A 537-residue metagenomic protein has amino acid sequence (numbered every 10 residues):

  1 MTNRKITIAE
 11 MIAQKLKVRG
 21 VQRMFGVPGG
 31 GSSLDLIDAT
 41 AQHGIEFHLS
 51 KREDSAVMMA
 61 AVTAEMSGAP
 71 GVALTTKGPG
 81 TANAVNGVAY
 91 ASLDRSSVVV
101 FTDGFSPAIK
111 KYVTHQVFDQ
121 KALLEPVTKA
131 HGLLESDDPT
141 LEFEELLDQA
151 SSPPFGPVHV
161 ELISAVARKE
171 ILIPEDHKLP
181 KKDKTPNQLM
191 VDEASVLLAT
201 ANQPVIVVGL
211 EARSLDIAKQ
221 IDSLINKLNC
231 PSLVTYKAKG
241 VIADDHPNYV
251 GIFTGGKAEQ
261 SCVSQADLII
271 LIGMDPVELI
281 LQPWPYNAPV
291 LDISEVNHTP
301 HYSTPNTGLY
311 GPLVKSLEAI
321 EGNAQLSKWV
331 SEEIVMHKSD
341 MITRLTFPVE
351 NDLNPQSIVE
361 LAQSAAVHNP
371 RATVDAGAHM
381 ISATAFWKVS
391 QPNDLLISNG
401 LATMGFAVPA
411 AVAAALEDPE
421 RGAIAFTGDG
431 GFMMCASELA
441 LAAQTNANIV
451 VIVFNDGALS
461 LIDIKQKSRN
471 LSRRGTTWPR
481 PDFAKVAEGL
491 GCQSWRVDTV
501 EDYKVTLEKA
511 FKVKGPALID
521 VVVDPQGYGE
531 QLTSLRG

Functional and structural regions predicted by a protein language model:
M1-R4, L134, E161-L162, I173-E175 (+2 more regions): Phosphate/pyrophosphate-binding active-site segments
T2-Q325, L361, A365-H368, N448-V451 (+1 more regions): N-terminal alpha/beta PP-like core and its mobile active-site loop of ThDP/TPP-dependent enzymes
A9, R19-Q22, V27-T40, H337-A414 (+1 more regions): Active-site diphosphate/adenylate-binding microenvironment
V27-G29, H48-M58, A73-G80, D375-A376 (+5 more regions): Active-site nucleophile and cofactor-binding loops and adjacent substrate-binding regions of central metabolic enzymes
V99, R371, I424-A425: Hydrophobic "anchor" residues on beta-strands that sit immediately upstream of conserved functional sites
I109-Q116, H301, Y310, I381-G537: Thiamine diphosphate
I225, C262-V263, P355, C435 (+1 more regions): Active-site-proximal structural scaffolding
